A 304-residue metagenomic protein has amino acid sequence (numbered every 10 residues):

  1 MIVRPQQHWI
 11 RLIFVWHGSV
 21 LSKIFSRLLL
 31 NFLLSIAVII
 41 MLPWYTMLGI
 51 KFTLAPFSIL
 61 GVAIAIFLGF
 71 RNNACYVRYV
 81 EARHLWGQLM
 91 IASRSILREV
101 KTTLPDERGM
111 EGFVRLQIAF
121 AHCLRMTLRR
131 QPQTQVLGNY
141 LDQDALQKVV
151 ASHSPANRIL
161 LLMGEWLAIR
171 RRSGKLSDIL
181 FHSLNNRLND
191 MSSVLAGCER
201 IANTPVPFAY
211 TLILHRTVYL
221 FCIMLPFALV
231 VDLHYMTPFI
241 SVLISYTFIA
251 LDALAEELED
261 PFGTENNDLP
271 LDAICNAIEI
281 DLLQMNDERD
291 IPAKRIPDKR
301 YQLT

Functional and structural regions predicted by a protein language model:
M1-G87, D106, L233-H234, I280 (+1 more regions): N-terminal juxtamembrane/topogenic regions of multi-pass membrane proteins
S22-N31, E199-V231: Transmembrane alpha-helical segments and their cytosolic interface motifs in multi-pass membrane proteins
L33-I50, V218-F248, D252: Juxtamembrane "helix exit" motif at the C-terminal ends of alpha-helical transmembrane segments in multi-pass membrane
C75-Y79, Q88, E99, A250-P261: Membrane-spanning helices that line or support transport/gating and their immediate boundary helices in channels
G87-T103: Amphipathic, membrane-active segments
R98-Y210: Structured inter-helical modules in multipass membrane proteins
Y210, L225-A228, M236, F262-N266: Long amphipathic all-alpha helical oligomerization modules
S245, I249, L254-T304: Cytosolic/matrix-facing juxtamembrane and C-terminal tails of multi-pass cellular membrane proteins
